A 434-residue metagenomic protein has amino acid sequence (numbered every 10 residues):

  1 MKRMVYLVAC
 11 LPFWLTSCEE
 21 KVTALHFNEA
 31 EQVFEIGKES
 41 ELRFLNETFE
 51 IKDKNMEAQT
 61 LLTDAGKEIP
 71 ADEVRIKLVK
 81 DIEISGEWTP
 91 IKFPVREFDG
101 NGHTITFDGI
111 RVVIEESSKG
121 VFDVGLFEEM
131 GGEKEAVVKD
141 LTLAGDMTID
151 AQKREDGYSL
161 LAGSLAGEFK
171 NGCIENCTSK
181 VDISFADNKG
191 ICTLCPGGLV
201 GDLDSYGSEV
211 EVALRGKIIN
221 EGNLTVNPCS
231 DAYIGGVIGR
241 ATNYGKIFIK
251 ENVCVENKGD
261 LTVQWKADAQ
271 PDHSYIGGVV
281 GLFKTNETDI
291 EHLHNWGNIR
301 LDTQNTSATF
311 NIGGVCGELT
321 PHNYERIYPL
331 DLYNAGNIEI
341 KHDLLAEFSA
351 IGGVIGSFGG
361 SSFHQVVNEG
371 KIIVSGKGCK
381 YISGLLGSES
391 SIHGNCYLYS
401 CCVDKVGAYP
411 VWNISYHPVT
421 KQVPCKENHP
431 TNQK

Functional and structural regions predicted by a protein language model:
K2-V8: Sec-dependent signal peptide recognition, specifically the positively charged N-region followed immediately by
L11-P12: Repetitive helical segments and hydrophobic/amphipathic motifs
L15-S17: C-terminal motif of bacterial Sec signal peptides marking the signal peptidase cleavage site
E19-K434: Surface-exposed repetitive/solenoidal architectures
